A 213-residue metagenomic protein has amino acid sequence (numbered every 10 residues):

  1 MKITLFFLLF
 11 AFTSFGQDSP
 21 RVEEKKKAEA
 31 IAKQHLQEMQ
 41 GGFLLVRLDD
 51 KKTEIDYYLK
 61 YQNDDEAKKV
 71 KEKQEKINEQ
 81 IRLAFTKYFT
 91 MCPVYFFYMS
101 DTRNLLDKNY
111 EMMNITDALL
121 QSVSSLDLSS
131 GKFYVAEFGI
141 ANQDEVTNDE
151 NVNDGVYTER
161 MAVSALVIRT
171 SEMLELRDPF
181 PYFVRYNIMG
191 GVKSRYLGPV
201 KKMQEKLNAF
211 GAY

Functional and structural regions predicted by a protein language model:
M1-E23: Bacterial Sec-dependent N-terminal signal peptides
D18-Y213: Short beta-strand and adjacent turn/loop elements
